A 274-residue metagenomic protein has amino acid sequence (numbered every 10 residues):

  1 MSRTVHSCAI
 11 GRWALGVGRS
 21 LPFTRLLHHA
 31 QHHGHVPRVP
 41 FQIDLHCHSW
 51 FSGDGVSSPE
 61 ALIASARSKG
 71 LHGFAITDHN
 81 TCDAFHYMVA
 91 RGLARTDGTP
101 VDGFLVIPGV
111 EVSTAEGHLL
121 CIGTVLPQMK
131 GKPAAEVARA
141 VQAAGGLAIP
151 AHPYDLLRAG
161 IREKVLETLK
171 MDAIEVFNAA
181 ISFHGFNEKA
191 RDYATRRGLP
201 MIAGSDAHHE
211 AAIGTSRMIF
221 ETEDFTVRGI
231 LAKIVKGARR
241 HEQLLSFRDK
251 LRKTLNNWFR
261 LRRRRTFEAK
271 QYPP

Functional and structural regions predicted by a protein language model:
M1-I10: Extreme N-terminal basic, low-complexity initiation segments that serve as generic localization/processing leaders
C8, P22-S65, D83-D97, L105-P108 (+3 more regions): Charged catalytic cores and adjacent phosphate/nucleic-acid-binding surfaces used for phosphate/nucleic-acid chemistry
W13-L15: Intrinsic disorder
L62-D83, L147-I149: Divalent metal-dependent hydrolysis catalytic cores, especially in the metallo-beta-lactamase
I76, L126-K132: Catalytic cores of extracellular degradative/oxidative enzymes
A134-G145: Short, charged N-terminal beta->alpha structural module
I149-L157: Aromatic-lined carbohydrate-recognition surfaces of secreted/lumenal glycan-active proteins
